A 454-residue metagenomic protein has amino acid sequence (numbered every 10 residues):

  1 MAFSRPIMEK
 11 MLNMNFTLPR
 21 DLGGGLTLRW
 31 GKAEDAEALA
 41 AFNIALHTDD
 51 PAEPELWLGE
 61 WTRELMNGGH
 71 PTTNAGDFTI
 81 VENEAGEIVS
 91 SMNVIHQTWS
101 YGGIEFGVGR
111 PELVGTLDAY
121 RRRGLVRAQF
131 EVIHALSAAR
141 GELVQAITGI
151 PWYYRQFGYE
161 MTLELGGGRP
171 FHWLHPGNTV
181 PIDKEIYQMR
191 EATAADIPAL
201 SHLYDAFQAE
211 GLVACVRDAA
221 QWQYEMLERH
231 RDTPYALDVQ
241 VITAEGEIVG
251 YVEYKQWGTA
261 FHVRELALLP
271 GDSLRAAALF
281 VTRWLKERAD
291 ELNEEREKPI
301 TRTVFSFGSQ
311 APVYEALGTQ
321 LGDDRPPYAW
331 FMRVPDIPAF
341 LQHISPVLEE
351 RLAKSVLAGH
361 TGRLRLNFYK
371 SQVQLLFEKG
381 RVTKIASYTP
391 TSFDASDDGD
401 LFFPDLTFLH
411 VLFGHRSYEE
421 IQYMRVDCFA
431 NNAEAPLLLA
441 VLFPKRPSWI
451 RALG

Functional and structural regions predicted by a protein language model:
M1-E37, I44-P54, Y101, D183-G454: Intrinsically disordered, low-complexity, positively biased terminal segments
G31, L65-H70, I80-E82, V89-Q97 (+5 more regions): Hydrophobic alpha-helical bundles that form the membrane domains of multi-pass transporters
E64-S90, R110, M226-Q240, H360-G362: A short helix-loop-beta-strand connector motif used in the catalytic cores of GNAT acetyltransferases and, in some
I80, E87-Q97, V108-R110, G115 (+2 more regions): Conserved beta-strand in the GNAT
G107-G109, G124-L125: Alpha-helical/coil-rich non-catalytic "connector" segments in signaling and regulatory proteins
T116, R122-A135, D272-E287: Conserved acetyl-CoA-binding loop-helix of GNAT-fold acetyltransferases
A139-L143, T148-G168, G308-P327: Conserved active-site alpha-helix within GNAT-family acetyltransferase domains
R169-Q188: Contiguous, non-catalytic segments that form substrate-binding/exosite surfaces or channel walls
